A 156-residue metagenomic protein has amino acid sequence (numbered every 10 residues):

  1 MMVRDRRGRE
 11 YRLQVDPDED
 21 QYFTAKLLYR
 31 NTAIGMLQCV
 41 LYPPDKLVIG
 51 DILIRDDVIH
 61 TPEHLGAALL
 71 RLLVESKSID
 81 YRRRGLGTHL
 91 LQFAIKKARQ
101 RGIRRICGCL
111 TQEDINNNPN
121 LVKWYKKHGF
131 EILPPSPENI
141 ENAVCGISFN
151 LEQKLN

Functional and structural regions predicted by a protein language model:
M1-R84, H89-T111, N118-V122, K126-N156: Non-catalytic substrate-recognition and accessory regions of acyl/acetyltransferase enzymes
